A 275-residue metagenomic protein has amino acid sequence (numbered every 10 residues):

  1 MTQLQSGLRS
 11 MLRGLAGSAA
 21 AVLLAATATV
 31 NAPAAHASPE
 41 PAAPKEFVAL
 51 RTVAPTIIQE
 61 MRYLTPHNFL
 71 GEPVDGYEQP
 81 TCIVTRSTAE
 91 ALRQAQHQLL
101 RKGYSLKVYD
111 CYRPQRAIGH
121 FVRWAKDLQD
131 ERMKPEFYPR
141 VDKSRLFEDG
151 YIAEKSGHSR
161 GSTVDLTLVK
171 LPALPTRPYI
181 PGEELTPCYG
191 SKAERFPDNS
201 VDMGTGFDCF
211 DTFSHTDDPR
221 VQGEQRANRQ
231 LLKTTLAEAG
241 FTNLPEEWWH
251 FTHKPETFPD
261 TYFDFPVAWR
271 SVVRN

Functional and structural regions predicted by a protein language model:
T2-A37: Secretory targeting and sorting signals
P33-C111, Q115-P245, E256-N275: Extracytoplasmic cell-surface/polysaccharide-interacting catalytic and binding patches
F251: Conserved metal-phosphate-binding beta-hairpin within the catalytic cores of diverse ATP-dependent phosphoryl-transfer
